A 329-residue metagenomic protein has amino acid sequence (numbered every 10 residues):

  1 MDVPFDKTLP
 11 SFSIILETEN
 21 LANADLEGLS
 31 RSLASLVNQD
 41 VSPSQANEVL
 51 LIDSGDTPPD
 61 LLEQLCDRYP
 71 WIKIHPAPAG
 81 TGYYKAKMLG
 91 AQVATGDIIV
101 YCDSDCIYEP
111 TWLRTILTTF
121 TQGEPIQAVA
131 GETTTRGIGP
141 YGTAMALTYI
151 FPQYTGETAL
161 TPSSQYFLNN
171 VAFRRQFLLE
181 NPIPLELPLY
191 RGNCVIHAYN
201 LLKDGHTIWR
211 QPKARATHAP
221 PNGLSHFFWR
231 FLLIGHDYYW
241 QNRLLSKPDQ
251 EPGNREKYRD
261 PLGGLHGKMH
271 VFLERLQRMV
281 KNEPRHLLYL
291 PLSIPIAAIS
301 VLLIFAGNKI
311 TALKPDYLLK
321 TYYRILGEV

Functional and structural regions predicted by a protein language model:
M1-N38: N-proximal low-complexity "stem/linker" segments adjacent to membrane-targeting elements
L33-P76: Acidic donor-binding segment of Leloir-type glycosyltransferases
A77-A94: Glycine-rich, basic loop-to-helix element that forms the pyrophosphate-binding segment of sugar-nucleotide handling
I99: Short aromatic/hydrophobic "clamp" motif used to bind/position activated sugar donors
T111-T143: Conserved donor NDP-sugar-binding/catalytic core segment of glycosyltransferases
T155-A172, P188-Y190: A recurrent flexible, glycine/aromatic-enriched loop bordering the glycosyltransferase active site that acts as
Y190-H197: Acidic donor-binding loop at a coil-to-helix junction in glycosyltransferase catalytic cores that engages
L233, E251-V329: Non-catalytic, C-terminal membrane-associated alpha-helical segments of glycosyltransferases
